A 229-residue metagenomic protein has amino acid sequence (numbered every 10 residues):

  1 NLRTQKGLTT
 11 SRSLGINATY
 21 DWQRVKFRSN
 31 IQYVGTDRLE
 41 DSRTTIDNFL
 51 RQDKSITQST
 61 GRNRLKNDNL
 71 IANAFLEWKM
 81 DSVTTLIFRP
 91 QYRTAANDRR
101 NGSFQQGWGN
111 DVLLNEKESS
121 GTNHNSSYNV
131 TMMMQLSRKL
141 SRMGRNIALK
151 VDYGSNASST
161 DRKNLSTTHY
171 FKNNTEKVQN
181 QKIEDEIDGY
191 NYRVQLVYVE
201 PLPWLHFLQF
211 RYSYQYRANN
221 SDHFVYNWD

Functional and structural regions predicted by a protein language model:
N1-G102, G121-D161, V197-N219: Membrane-proximal, glycine/serine-rich, low-complexity loop/turn segments characteristic of large bacterial
N1-L2, K54-T60, V112-S120, T131 (+3 more regions): Extracytoplasmic loops and strand-loop junctions of Gram-negative outer membrane beta-barrel proteins
Q5-L8, L65-K66, V112-N115, S126-V130 (+2 more regions): A short linear-motif detector with a strong N-terminal bias
T44-D53, S103-V112, N164-N173, V225-D229: Flexible, surface-exposed loop regions and adjacent strand-edge segments of Gram-negative outer-membrane beta-barrel
Q179-D229: Outer-membrane beta-barrel transmembrane domain signature of Gram-negative proteins, especially the mid-to-C-terminal
